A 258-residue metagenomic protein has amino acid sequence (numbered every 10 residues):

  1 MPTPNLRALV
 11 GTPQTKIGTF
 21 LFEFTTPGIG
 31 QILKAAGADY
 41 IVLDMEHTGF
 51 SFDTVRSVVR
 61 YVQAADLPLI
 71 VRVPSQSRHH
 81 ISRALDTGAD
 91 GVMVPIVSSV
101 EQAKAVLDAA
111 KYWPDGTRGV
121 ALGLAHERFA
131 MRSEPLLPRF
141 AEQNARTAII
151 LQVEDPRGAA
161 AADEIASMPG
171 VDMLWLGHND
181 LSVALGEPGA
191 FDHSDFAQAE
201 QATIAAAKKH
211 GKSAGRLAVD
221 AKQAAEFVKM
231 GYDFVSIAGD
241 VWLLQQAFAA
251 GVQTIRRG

Functional and structural regions predicted by a protein language model:
M1-F22, R132-A145, Q201-K209: N-terminal amphipathic alpha-helix/helix-capping segment at the start of soluble metabolic enzymes
V10-P27, I70-P74, T147-A160, S213-A218: Active-site mouth loops of central-metabolism enzymes
T19, L33, D44, V92 (+4 more regions): Conserved, mostly hydrophobic/aromatic
F22-A36, S75-R83, P156-M168, V219-A225: Short, acidic/polar
G28-G30, A38-S57, H178-D192: Glycine-rich, proline-tolerant flexible connector loops at the mouths of alpha/beta enzymes
F52-R78, S82-D86, D108-G116, A141-N144 (+2 more regions): Alpha-helix-loop-beta-strand connector modules within alpha/beta enzyme cores
H79, G91-P169, D180: Conserved anion-binding
G91-A105, L174-V183, Y232-A250: Glycine-rich phosphate-binding active-site loops on the catalytic face of alpha/beta enzymes
